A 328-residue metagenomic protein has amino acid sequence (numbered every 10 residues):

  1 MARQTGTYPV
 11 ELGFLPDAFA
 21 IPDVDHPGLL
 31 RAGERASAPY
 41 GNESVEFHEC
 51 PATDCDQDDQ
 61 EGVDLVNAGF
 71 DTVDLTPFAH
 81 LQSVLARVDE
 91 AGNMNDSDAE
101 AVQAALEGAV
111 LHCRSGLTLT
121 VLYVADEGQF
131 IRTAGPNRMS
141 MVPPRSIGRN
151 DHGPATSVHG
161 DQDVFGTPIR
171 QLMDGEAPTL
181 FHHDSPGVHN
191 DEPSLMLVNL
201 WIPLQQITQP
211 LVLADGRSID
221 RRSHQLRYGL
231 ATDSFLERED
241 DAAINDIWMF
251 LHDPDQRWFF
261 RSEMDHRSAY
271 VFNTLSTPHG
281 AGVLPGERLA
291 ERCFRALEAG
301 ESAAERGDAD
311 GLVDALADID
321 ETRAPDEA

Functional and structural regions predicted by a protein language model:
M1-D23: Intrinsically disordered, low-structural-confidence terminal and linker regions
T5, G33, F294-L297: Small/flexible residues
D23, G33-S262, A281-G286: Non-heme Fe(II) oxygenase catalytic core, chiefly the N-lobe of the double-stranded beta-helix
N245-A328: Catalytic core of Fe(II)/2-oxoglutarate
